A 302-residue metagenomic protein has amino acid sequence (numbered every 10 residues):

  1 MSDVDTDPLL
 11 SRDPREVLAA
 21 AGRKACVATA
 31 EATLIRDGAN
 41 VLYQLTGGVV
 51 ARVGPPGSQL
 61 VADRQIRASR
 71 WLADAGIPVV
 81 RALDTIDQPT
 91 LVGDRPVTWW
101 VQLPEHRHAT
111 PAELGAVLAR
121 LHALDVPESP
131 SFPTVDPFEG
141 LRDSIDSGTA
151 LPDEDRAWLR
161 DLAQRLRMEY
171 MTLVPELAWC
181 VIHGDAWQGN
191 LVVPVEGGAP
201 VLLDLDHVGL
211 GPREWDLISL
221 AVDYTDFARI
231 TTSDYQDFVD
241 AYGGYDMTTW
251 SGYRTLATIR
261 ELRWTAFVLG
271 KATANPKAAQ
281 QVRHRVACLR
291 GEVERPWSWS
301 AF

Functional and structural regions predicted by a protein language model:
M1-T29: Juxta-kinase regulatory segment immediately upstream of eukaryotic protein kinase catalytic domains
S2-T6, G140, S144-L151, S233 (+1 more regions): ATP/Mg2+ or Mg2+-diphosphate-binding catalytic cores that bind nucleotide phosphates or diphosphates via glycine-rich
R15, R52-D94, P104-A123: A conserved alpha-helical element in kinase catalytic cores
K24-Q44: ATP-binding glycine-rich phosphate-binding loop
A39, L45-G48, V92-P96, I259: A short, glycine/Asx- and small/polar-enriched loop/turn that sits immediately N-terminal to a beta-strand
A39-A51, A82, M168-L217: Active-site acidic catalytic loop and adjacent metal/ATP-binding pocket of ATP-dependent phosphoryl transfer enzymes
H106-A157, L177-W179, L210: A cross-family kinase active-site recognition segment
E214-D246, T258-P276: Active-site activation/catalytic loop segments of kinase-like enzymes and analogous catalytic loops in related
